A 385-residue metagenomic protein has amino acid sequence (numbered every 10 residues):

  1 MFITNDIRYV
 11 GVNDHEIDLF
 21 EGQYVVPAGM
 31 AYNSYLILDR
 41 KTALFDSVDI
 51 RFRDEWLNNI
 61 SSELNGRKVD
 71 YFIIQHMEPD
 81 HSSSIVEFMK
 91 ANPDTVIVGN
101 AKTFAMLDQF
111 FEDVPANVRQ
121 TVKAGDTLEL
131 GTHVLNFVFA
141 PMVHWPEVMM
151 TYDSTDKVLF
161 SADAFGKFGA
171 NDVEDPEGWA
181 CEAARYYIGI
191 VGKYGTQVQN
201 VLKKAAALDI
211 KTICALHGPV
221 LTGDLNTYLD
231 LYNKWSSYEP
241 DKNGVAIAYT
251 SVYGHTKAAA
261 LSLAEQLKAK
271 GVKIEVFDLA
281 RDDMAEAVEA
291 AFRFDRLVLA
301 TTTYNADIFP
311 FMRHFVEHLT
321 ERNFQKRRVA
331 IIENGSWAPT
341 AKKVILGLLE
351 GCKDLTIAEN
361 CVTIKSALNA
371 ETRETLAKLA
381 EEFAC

Functional and structural regions predicted by a protein language model:
F2-I60, M150-D153, K157-S161, T256: Conserved beta-strand hairpin/beta-sheet module of binuclear metal-dependent hydrolase folds, prominently
F2-N5, G99-V148, Y194-N200: Metallo-beta-lactamase
L36, M150-C214, T222-Y249: Metal-dependent phosphodiesterase/nuclease catalytic metal-binding core
R40, R51-V98: Active-site metal-binding motif and surrounding structural segment of the metallo-beta-lactamase
F45-S47, V69-M77, I97-N100, L159-A162 (+1 more regions): Active-site neighborhood of phospho(di)ester-bond hydrolases with catalytic His/Asp-centered motifs
S84, D283-A287: Short acidic active-site motifs
N171-I213, H217-V220, S262-F277, A287-C385: FMN-binding flavodoxin-like domain, especially the glycine-rich phosphate-binding loop
A248-K270: Short, charged N-terminal beta->alpha structural module
